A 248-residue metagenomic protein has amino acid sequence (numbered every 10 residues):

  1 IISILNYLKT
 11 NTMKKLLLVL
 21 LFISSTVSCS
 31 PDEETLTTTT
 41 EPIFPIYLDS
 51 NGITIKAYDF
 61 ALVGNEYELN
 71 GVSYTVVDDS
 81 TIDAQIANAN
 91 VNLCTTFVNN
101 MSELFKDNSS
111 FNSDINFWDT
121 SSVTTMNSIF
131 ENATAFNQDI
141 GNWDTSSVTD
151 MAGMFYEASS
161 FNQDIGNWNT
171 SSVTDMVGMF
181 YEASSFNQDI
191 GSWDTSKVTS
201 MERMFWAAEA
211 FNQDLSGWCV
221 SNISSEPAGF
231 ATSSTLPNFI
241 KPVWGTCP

Functional and structural regions predicted by a protein language model:
S3-L5, N100: Hydrophobic alpha-helical signal peptides and transmembrane signal-/tail-anchor segments that drive secretory-pathway
L5-L8, L36: Leucine-biased recognition of intrinsically disordered, low-complexity hydrophobic segments
K9-L16: Positively charged n-region of N-terminal signal peptides that target proteins for export
L18-L20: Sec-dependent N-terminal signal peptides
F22-I23, I240: Residue-level signal for mature regions of secreted extracellular proteins and peptides
S25-S28: C-terminal motif of bacterial Sec signal peptides marking the signal peptidase cleavage site
P31-P248: Negatively charged
